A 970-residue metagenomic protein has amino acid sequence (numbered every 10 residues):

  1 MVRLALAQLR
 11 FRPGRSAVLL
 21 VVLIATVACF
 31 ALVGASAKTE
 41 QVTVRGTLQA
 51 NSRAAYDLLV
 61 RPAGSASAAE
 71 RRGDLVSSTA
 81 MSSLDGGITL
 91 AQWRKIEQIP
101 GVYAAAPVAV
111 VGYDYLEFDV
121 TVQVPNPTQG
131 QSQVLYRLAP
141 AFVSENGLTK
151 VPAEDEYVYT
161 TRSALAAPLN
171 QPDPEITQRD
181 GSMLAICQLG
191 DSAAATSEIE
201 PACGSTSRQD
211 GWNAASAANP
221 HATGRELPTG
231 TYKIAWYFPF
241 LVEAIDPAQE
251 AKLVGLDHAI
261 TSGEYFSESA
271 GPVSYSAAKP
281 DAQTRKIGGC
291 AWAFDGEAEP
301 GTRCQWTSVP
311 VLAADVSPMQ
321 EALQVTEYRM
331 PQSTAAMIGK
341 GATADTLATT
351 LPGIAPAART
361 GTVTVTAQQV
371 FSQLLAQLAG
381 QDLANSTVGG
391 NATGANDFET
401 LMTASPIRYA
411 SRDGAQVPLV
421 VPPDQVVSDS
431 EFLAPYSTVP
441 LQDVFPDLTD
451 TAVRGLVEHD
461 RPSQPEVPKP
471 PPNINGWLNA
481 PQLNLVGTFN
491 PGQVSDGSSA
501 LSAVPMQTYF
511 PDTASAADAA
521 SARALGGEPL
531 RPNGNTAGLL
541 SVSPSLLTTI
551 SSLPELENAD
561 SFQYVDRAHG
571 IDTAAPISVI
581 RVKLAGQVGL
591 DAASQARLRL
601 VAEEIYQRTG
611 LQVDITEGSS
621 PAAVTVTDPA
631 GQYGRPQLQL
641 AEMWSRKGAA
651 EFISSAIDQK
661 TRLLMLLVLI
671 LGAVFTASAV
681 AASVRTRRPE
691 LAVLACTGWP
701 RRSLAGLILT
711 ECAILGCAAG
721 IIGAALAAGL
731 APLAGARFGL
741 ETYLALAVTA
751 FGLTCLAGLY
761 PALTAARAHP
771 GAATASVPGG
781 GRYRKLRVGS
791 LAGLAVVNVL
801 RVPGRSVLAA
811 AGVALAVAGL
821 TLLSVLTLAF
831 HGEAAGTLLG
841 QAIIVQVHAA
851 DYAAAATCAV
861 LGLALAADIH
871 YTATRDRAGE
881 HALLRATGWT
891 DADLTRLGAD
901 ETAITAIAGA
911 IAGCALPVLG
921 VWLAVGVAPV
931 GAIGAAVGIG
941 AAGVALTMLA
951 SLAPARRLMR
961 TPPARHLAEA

Functional and structural regions predicted by a protein language model:
M1-V21, K38, V42-R45, Q49-Y56 (+8 more regions): Feature of multi-pass inner-membrane transport and sensor proteins that recognizes transmembrane helices together
R12, V674-A713, A864-A903: Interfacial "coupling" helices/loops that link adjacent transmembrane helices in transporter permeases
A17, A28-L59, A63-E70, V158 (+4 more regions): Alpha-helical transmembrane segments
K38, A719, G723, A727-G735 (+4 more regions): Juxtamembrane/transmembrane-helix interface segments of polytopic membrane transporters
E40, G589-A593, L611-I670, L826-C858: Peri-transmembrane interface segments
L58-V60, A574-T627: A short beta-strand structural signal in non-transmembrane regions
G73-I577: A structural signal for hydrophobic secondary-structure junctions, strongest on transmembrane helix-loop-helix units
G672, L707-A725, V807, R896-A915: Selective transmembrane-helix segments that form parts of the transport pathway or gating/packing helices in multipass
